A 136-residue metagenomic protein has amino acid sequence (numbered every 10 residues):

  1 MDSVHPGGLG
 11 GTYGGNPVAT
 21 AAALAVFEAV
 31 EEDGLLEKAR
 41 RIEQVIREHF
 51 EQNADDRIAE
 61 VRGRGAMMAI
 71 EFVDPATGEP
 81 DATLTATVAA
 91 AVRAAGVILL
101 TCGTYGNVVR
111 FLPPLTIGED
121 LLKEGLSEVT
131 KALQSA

Functional and structural regions predicted by a protein language model:
M1-A136: Conserved N-terminal phosphate-binding loop of PLP-dependent enzymes in the Aspartate aminotransferase
